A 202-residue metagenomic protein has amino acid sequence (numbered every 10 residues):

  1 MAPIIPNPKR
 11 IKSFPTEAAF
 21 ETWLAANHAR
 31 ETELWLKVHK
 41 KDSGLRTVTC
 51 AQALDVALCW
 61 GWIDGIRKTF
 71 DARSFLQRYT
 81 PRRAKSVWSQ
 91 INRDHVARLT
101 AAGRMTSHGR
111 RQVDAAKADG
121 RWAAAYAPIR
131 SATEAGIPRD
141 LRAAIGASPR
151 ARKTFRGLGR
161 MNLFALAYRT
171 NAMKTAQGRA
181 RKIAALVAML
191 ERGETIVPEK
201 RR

Functional and structural regions predicted by a protein language model:
M1-R202: Charge-dense, helix-prone N-terminal extensions
